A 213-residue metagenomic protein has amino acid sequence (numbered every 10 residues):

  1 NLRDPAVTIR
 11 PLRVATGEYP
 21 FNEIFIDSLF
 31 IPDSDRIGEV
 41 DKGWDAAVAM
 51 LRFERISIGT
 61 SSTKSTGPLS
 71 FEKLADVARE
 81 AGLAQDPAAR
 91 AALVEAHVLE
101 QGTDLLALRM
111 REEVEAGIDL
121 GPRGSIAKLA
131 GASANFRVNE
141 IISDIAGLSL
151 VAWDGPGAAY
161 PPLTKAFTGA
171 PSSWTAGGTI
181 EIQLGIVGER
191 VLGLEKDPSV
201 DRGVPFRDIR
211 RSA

Functional and structural regions predicted by a protein language model:
N1-D76, E195-A213: FAD-binding core of flavoproteins
T8, E23-F25, G102, W174 (+1 more regions): Structured core elements
A15, D41, E80, E115 (+3 more regions): Short glycine/serine/threonine-biased micro-segments
E18, E39, Q85, E95-G102 (+5 more regions): Secondary-structure capping and boundary motifs in well-ordered enzyme cores
D45-E54, I58-S61, L150-A213: Glycine-rich phosphate/cofactor-binding loops in nucleotide/flavin-utilizing enzymes
I58-V138: Extended amphipathic alpha-helical segments enriched in small hydrophobics
V138-I145, S149: Helix-rich, typically C-terminal accessory recognition domains appended to large enzymatic cores
